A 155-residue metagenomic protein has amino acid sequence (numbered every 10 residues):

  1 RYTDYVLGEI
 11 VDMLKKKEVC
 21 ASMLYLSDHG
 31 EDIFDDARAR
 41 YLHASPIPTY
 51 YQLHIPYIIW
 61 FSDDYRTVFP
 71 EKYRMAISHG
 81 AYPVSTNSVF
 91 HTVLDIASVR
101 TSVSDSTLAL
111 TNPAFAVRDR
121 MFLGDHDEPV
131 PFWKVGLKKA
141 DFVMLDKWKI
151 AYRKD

Functional and structural regions predicted by a protein language model:
R1-D155: Catalytic domains that recognize anionic headgroups
